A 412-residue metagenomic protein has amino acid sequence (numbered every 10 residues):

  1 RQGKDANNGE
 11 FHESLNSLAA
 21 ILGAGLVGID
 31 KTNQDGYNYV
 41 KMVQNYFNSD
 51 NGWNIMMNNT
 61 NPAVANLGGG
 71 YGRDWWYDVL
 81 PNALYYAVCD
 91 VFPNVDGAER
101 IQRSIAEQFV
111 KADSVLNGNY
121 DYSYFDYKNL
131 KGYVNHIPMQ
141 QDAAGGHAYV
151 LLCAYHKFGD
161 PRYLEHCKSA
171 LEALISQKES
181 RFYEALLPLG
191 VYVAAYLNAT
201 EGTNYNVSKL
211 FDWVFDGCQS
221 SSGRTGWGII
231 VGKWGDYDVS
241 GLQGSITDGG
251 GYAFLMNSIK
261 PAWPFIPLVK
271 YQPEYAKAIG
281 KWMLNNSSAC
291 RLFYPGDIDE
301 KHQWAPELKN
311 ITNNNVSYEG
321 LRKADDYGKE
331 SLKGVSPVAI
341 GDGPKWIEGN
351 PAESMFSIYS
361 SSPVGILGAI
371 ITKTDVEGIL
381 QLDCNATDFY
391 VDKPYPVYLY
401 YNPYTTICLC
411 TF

Functional and structural regions predicted by a protein language model:
R1-F412: Catalytic domains of carbohydrate-active enzymes that cleave complex glycans
